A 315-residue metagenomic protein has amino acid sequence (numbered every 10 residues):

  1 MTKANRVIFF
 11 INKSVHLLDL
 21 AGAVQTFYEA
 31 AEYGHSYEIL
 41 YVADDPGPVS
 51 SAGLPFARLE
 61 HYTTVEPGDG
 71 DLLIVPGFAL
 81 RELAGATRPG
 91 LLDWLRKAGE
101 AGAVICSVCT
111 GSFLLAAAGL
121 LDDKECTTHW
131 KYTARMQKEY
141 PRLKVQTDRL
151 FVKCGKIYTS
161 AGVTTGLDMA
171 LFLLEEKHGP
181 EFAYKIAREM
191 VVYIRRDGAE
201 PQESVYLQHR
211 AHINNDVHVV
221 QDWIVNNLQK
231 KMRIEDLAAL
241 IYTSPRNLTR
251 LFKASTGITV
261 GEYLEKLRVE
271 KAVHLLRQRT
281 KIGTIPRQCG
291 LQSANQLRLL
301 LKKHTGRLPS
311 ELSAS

Functional and structural regions predicted by a protein language model:
T2-P67: N-terminal beta1-alpha1 cap of cysteine-dependent amidohydrolase-like domains
L40-V104: Flexible gly/pro-rich beta->alpha loop and the following alpha-helix that scaffold active-site loops
W94-K131: Catalytic nucleophile loop
R149-M190: Conserved anion/nucleotide-ligand pocket segment
E175-P180, H212, D216-R233, F252 (+4 more regions): Basic, amphipathic alpha-helical hairpins
K177-D222: Accessory alpha-helical/coil subdomains and C-terminal extensions that flank or cap enzyme catalytic cores
E235, T243, A254-A294, A314-S315: Terminal helix-turn-helix DNA-binding modules in bacterial transcription factors
N247, N295-Q296: Residues in the helix-turn-helix
